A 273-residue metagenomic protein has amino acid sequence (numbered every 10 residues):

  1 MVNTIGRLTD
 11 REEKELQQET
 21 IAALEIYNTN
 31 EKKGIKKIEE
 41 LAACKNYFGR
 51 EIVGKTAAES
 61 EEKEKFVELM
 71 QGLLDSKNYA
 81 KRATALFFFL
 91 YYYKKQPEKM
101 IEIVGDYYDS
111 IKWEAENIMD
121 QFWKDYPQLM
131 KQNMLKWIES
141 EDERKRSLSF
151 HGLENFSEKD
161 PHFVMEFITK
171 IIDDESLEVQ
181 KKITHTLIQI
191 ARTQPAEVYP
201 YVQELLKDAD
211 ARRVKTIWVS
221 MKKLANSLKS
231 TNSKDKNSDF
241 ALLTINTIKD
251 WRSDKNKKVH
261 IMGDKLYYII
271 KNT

Functional and structural regions predicted by a protein language model:
M1-Q96, V219-T273: N-terminal alpha-helical scaffold/docking segments in eukaryotic complex subunits
K37-A42, L69-K77, K99-S110, N133-E141 (+3 more regions): Alpha-solenoid HEAT/Armadillo-like helical repeat scaffolds in large eukaryotic proteins
N46-Y47, N78-A80, Y108-W113, Q128 (+7 more regions): Alpha-helix N-cap/helix-start positions at coil->helix boundaries
I52, T84, E114-I118, N133 (+8 more regions): Alpha-solenoid helical repeat scaffolds
A58-E59, L90-Y91, D106, Q121-K124 (+5 more regions): Positions within ordered alpha-helical repeat solenoids
Q96, Y126-L129, D160-F163: Structural signature of tandem alpha-helical TPR/SEL1-like repeats, specifically the intra-repeat loop/turn
N117, Q132-E158, E166-K170, E175-E178: Histidine/lysine/aspartate-rich catalytic loop segments that bind and position anionic ligands
E154, F163-T169, L177-K181, H185-L187 (+1 more regions): Solenoidal tandem-repeat scaffolds enriched in leucines and small polar residues
